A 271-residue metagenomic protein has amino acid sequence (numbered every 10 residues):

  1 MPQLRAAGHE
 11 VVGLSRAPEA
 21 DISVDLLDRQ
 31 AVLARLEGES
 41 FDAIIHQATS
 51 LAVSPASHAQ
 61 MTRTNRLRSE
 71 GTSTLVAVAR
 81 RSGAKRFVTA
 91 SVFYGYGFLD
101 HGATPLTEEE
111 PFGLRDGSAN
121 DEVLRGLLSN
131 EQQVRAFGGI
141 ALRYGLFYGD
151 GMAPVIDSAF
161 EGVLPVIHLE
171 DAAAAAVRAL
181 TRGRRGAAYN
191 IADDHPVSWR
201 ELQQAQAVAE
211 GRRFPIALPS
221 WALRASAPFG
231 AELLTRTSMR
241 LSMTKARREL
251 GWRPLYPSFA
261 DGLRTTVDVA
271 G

Functional and structural regions predicted by a protein language model:
M1-H9: N-terminal Rossmann NAD(P)H-binding glycine-rich loop of SDR-like oxidoreductase domains
G13, P18-E19, S23-E70, T74: NAD(P)H-binding glycine-rich loop region in Rossmannoid oxidoreductase-like domains and their noncatalytic homologs
S73-S118: Conserved Rossmann-fold NAD(P)-dependent oxidoreductase catalytic core, especially the SDR/UDP-sugar
S91-V92, S129-D150: Conserved beta-loop-beta element that borders a ligand/cofactor-binding pocket
E122-S129, M152-L180, A187: Substrate-positioning beta->alpha
L169, S198-Q204, R224-R253: Conserved C-terminal active-site "lid" loop/helix of NAD(P)H-dependent oxidoreductases that clamps the redox cofactor
A175-G230, G271: Mid/C-terminal beta-alpha module of Rossmann-like enzyme folds, strongest in SDR-family dehydrogenases/epimerases
Y256-G271: Amphipathic terminal alpha-helices
